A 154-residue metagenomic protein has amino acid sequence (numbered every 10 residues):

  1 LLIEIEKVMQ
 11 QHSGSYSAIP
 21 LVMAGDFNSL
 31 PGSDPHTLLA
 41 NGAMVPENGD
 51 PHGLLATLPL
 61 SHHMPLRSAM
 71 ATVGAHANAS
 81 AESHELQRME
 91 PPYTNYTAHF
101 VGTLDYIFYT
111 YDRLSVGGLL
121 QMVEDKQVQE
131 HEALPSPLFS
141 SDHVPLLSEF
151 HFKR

Functional and structural regions predicted by a protein language model:
L2-V22, F27-R154: Metal-dependent phosphoester-hydrolase catalytic domains
